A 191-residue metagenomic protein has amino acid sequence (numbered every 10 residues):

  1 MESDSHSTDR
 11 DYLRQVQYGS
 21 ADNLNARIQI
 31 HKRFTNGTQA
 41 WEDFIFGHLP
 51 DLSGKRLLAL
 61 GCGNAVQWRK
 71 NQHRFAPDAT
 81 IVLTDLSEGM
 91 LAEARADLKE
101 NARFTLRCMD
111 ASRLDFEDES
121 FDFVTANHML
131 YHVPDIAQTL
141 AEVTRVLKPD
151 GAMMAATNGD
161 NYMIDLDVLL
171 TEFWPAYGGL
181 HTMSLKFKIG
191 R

Functional and structural regions predicted by a protein language model:
E2-S53, V66-K70, M90: Conserved class I S-adenosyl-L-methionine
D51-L52, D118, L140: A short, aliphatic-rich alpha-helical micro-motif
R56-R113: Class I SAM-dependent methyltransferase SAM/SAH-binding core
R74, T139-P149, A156: Conserved helix-to-beta-strand junction in the class I
S112-F123: A short acidic, Gly/Pro-enriched loop at the edge of an enzyme's catalytic core that lines a small-molecule cofactor
D122-D135: A short SAM/SAH-binding and catalytic strip from SAM-dependent methyltransferases
A137, D150-R191: Conserved catalytic/acceptor-binding region of the Class I
